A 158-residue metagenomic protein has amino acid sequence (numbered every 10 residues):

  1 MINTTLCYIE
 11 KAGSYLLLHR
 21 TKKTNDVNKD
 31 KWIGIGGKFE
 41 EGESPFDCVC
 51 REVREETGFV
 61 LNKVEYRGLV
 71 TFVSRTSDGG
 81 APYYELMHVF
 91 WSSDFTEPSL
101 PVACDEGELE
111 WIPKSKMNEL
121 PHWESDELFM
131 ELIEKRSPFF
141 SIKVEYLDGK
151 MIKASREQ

Functional and structural regions predicted by a protein language model:
M1-L17, K38-E40: Conserved N-terminal beta-strand and adjoining loop/helix that marks the start of the Nudix/MutT-like hydrolase domain
N3-T5, G13, E85-H88, G107 (+1 more regions): Change "...and in nucleic-acid phosphodiester-cleaving endonucleases..." to "...and in nucleic-acid processing enzymes
N25-D30, Y84: A conserved beta-turn-beta hairpin within the catalytic core of GNAT-like acetyltransferases that forms part
K29-W32, K38: A positional/architectural concept
F39-N62, F72-L128, L132, I152-Q158: Unchanged
F139-Q158: Acidic/histidine-enriched, glycine/proline-rich intrinsically disordered or flexible terminal extensions
